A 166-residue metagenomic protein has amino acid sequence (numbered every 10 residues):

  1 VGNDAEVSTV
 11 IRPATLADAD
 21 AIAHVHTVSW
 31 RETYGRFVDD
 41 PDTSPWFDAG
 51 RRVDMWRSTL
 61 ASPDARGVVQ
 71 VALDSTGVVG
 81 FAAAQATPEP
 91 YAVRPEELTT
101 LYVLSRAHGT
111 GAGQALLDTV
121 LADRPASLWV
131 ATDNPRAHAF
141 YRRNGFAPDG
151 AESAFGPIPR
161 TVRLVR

Functional and structural regions predicted by a protein language model:
V1-V10: Actinobacteria-biased recognition of intrinsically disordered, low-complexity terminal regions
T9, P13-L16, H24-V38, D42-H108 (+1 more regions): Acetyl-CoA-dependent GNAT
T15-D18, N134: Acidic/polar helix N-cap motif
A21, E97, R136: Amphipathic alpha-helical recognition patches that constitute DNA-binding helices
G67, I158-L164: Short hydrophobic/aromatic beta-strand or adjacent loop that forms the aromatic wall/cage of a ligand/substrate-binding
Q114-A115, D133-P159: Conserved active-site alpha-helix within GNAT-family acetyltransferase domains
A122-D133: Conserved GNAT acetyl-CoA-binding A-motif
